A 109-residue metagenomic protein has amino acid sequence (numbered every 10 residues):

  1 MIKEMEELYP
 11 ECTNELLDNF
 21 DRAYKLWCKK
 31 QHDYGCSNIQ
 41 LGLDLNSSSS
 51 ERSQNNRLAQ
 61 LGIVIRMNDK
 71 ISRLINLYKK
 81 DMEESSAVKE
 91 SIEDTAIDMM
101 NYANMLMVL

Functional and structural regions predicted by a protein language model:
M1-L109: Intrinsically disordered, low-complexity regulatory regions that flank transcription factor DNA-binding cores
